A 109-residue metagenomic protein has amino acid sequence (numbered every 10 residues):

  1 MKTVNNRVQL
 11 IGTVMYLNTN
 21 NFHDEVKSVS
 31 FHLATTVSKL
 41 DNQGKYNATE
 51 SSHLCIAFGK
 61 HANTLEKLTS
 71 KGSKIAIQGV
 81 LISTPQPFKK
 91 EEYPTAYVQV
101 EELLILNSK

Functional and structural regions predicted by a protein language model:
M1-K109: Single-stranded nucleic acid-binding surfaces, predominantly the OB-fold ssDNA-binding core
